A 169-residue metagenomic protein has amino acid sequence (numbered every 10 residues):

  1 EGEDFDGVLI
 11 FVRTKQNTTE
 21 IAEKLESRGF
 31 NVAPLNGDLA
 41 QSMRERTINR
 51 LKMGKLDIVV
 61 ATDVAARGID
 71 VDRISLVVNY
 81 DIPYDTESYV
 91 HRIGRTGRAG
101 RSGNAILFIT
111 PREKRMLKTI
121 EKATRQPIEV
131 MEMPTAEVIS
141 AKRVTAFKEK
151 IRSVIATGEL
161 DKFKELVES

Functional and structural regions predicted by a protein language model:
E1-L166: Conserved helicase RecA-like core
